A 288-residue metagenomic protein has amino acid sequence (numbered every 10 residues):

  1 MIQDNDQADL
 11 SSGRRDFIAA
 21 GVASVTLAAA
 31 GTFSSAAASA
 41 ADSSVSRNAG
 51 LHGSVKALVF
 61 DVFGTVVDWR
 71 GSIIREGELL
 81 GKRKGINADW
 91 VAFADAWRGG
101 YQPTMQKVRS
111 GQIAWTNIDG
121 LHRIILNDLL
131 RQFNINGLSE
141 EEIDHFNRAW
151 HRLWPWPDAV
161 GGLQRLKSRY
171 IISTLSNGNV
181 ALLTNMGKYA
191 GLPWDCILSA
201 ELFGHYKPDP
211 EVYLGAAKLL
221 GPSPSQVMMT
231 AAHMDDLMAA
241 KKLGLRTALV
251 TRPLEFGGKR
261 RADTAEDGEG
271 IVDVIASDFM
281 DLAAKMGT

Functional and structural regions predicted by a protein language model:
I2-V25, S44-V55, Q164, N179-T288: Asp-based, Mg2+/Mn2+-dependent phosphohydrolase catalytic module
D16, R75-L79, A96, I124-D128 (+4 more regions): Alpha-helical elements of Rossmann-like donor-binding domains used by nucleotide-donor carbohydrate transfer enzymes
F33-S43: Signal peptide processing junction and immediate N-terminal pro/mature segment of secreted/exported proteins
V45-G99: Active-site neighborhood of HAD-like aspartate-dependent phosphohydrolases
I73, G77, G81, W97-Y101 (+3 more regions): Hydrophobic alpha-helical core bundles mediating ligand binding, dimerization, or RNAP-core interactions
G85, A94-D144: A metal-dependent, Asp-based hydrolase signature
E140-Y189, L198-A200: Substrate-recognition element of Asp-dependent hydrolases with the DxDx(T/V) motif
